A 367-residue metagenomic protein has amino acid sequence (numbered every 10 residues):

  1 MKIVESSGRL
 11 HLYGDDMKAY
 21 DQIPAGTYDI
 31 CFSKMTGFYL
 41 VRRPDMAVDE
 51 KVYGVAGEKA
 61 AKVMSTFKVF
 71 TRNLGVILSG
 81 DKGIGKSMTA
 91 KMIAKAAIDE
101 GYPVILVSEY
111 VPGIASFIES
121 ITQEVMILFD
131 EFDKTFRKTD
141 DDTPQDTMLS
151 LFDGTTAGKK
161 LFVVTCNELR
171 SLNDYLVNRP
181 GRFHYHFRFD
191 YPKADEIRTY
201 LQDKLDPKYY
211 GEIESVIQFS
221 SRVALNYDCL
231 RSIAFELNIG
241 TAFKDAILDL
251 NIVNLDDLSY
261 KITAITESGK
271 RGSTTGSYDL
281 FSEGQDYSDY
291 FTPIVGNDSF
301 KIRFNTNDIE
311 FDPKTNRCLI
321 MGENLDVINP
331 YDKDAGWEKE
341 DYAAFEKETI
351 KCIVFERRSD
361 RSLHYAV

Functional and structural regions predicted by a protein language model:
M1-D21, R42, H186-V367: C-terminal alpha-helical "lid" subdomain
G14-A47: Conserved ASCE P-loop NTPase core motifs with emphasis on AAA+ ATPases
V41-K68: N-terminal pre-Walker A segment at the start of P-loop NTPase domains
E58, A94-E124, K138-Q145: Short glycine-rich substrate-engagement loop in P-loop NTPases that contacts/grips substrate
F70-A90: Walker A/P-loop nucleotide-binding motif
V76, I127-D130: Hydrophobic positions in the central parallel beta-sheet of the AAA+
Y102-P103, T122-I127, T156-V163: Loop/turn-to-beta-strand initiation segments
D133-Y185: Conserved catalytic/switch belt of AAA+ P-loop NTPases
